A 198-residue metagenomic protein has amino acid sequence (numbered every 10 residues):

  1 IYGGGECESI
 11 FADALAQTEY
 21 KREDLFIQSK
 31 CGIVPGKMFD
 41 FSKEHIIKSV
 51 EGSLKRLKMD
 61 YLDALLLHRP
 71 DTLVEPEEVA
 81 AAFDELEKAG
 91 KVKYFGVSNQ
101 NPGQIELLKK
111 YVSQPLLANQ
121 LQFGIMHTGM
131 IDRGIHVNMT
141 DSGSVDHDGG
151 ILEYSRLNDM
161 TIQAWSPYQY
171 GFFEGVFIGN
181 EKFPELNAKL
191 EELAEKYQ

Functional and structural regions predicted by a protein language model:
I1-F26, K88, G171: N-terminal binding-site loop/beta-alpha segment at the start of enzyme catalytic domains that lines or forms
C7, I46, V50, P76-V79 (+1 more regions): Aromatic/hydrophobic pocket-lining residues that form the small-molecule binding cavity in soluble enzyme cores
K21-L25, D60-A64, K93-Y94, P115-A118: Short acidic capping loops at alpha-helix termini that bridge into adjacent secondary structure
E23-P35, Q120-G124: A short, structured active-site edge motif that brings together acidic residues
C31-I47, H68, T72-L73, T140: Active-site mouth loops of central-metabolism enzymes
H45-L54, K189-L190: Short, well-ordered amphipathic alpha-helical segments that serve as non-catalytic structural scaffolds within diverse
L54-E75: Active-site groove signature of glycoside hydrolases
P70, V74-Q198: Beta/alpha (TIM)-barrel catalytic core signal, keyed to glycine-rich beta->alpha loops juxtaposed to Asp/Glu that bind
